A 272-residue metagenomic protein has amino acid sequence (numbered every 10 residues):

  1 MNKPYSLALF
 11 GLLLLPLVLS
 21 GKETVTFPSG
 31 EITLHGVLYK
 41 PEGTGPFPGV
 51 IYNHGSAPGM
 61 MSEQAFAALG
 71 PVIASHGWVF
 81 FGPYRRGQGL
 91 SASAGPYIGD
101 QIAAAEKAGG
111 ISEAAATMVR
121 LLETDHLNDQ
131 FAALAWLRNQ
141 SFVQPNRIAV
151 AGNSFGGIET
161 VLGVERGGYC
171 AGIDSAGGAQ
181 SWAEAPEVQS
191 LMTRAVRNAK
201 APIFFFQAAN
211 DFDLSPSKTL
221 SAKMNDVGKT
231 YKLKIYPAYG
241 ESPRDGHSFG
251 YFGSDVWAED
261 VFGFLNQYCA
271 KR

Functional and structural regions predicted by a protein language model:
S20-G45: N-terminal cap/lid segment of alpha/beta-hydrolase-fold proteins
G45-F47, G55-A92, S181-W182, D213-L214: Short substrate-entry loop that stabilizes the transition state in hydrolases
N53, P83-R85, S175, Y236: Alpha/beta-hydrolase
I98-S141: Alpha/beta-hydrolase active-site loop
F142-N153: Alpha/beta-hydrolase fold nucleophile elbow
G152-G156, T160: Gly/Ala-rich beta-loop-alpha elbow adjacent to hydrolase catalytic centers
A171, A176-I235: The feature captures the conserved acid-bearing segment of alpha/beta-hydrolase catalytic domains
T230-R272: C-terminal catalytic histidine-bearing segment of alpha/beta-hydrolase fold enzymes
